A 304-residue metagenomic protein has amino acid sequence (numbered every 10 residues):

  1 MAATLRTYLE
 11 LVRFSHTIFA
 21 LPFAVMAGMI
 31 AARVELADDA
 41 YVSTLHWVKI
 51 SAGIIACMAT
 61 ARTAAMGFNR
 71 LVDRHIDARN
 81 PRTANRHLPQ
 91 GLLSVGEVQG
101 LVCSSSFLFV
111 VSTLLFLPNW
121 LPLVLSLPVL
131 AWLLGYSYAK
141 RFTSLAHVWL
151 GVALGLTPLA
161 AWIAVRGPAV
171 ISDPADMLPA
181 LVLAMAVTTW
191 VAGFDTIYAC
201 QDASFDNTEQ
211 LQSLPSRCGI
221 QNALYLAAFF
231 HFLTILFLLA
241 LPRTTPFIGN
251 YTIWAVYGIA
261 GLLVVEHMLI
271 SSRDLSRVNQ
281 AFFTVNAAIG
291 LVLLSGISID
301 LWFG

Functional and structural regions predicted by a protein language model:
M1, L5, P22, A52 (+4 more regions): Alpha-helical membrane-protein architecture signal
M1-R6, M66, R70-L93, D195-Q221 (+1 more regions): Cytosolic, membrane-interface loops and tails of multi-pass inner-membrane proteins
A2-R6, L233, A240-G304: Extended hydrophobic alpha-helices typical of membrane-associated regions
L5-E10, T63-A64, T83-I171, A175 (+4 more regions): Intramembrane alpha-helical segments
R13-L21, L93-S104, L145, L150 (+2 more regions): Select subsegments of transmembrane alpha-helices in polytopic membrane proteins, especially boundary-proximal
P22-A27, L150-V165, R217-I220, F283-I297: Small-residue-rich segments of transmembrane alpha-helices in multi-pass membrane proteins, especially helix faces
F23-I30, A37-V72, R82, S106-V111 (+4 more regions): Membrane-embedded alpha-helical segments that form the functional core of polytopic membrane enzymes, especially those
I50-M58, R74-S126, N207-A255: Multi-pass membrane catalytic core of lipid/isoprenoid biosynthesis enzymes
